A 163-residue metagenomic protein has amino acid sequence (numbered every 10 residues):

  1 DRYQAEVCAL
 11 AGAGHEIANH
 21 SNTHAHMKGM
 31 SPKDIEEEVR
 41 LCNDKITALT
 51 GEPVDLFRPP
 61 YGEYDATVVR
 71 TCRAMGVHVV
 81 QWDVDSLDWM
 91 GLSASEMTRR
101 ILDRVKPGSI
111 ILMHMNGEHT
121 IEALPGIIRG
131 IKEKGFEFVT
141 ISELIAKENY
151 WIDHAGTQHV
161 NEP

Functional and structural regions predicted by a protein language model:
D1-L112, N116, W151-I152: Metal-dependent polysaccharide deacetylase catalytic core of the NodB/CE4 family, i.e., the active-site-bearing domain
D1-R2, H119-P163: C-terminal domain-boundary segment and adjacent tail
